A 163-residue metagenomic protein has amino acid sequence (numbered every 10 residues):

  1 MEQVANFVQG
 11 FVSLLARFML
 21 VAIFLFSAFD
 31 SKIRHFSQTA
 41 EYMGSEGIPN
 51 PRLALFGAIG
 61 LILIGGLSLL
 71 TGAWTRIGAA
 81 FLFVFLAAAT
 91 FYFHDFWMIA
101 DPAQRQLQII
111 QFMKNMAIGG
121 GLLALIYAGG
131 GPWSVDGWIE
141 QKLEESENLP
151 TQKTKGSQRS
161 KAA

Functional and structural regions predicted by a protein language model:
M1-H35, P51-I64, L70-A163: Extended, low-polarity transmembrane helix blocks
I33-P49: Membrane-interface interhelical connector segments
